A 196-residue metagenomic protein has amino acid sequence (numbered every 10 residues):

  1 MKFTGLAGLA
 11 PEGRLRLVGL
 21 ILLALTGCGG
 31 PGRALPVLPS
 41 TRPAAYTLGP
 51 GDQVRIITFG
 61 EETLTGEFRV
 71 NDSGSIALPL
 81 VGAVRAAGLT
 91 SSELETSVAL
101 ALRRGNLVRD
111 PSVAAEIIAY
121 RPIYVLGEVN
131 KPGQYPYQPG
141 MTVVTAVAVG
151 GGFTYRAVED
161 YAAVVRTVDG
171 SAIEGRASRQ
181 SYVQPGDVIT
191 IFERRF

Functional and structural regions predicted by a protein language model:
K2-A10, I21, C28-F196: Ser/Thr/Pro/Gly-biased, low-complexity, turn-/loop-rich segments that often occur immediately after N-terminal
R14-L20: Sec-dependent signal peptide recognition, specifically the positively charged N-region followed immediately by
